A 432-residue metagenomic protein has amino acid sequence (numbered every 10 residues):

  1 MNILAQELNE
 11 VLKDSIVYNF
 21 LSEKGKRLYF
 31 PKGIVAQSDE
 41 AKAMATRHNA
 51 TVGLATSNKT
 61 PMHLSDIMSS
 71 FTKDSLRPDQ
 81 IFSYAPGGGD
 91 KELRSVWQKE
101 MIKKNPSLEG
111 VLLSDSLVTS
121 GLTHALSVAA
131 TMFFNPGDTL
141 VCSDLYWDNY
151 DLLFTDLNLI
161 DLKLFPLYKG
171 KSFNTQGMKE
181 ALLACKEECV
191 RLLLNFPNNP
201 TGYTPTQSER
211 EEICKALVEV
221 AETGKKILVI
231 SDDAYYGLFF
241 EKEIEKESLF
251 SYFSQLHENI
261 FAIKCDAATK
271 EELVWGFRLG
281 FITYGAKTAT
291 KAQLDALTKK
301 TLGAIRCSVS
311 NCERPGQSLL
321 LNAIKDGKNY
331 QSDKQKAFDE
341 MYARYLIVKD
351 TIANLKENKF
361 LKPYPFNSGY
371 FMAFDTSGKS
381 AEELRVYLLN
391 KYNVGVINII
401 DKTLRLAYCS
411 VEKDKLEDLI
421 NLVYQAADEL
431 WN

Functional and structural regions predicted by a protein language model:
N2-Q6, D14-Y18, E23-S120: N-terminal small-domain helix-loop-helix segment of the aminotransferase-like
L4-E10, D14, S254-F338, V386: Conserved core segment of the aminotransferase class I/II
R47-N49, P86, L361-N367, V396-I399: Short beta-strand
G53-S57, G89, T123, W147-D148 (+8 more regions): Short, solvent-exposed loop/turn segments at secondary-structure junctions
S75, D79-V229, Y236-H257, D414 (+1 more regions): Conserved core of the PLP fold type I
K99, K103, S107-G110, L183 (+2 more regions): PLP-dependent enzyme catalytic core of the Aspartate aminotransferase-like
R314, L321, K334-K349, F360-D375 (+1 more regions): Conserved glycine-rich beta-strand-loop-beta hairpin in the small C-terminal domain of fold type I
